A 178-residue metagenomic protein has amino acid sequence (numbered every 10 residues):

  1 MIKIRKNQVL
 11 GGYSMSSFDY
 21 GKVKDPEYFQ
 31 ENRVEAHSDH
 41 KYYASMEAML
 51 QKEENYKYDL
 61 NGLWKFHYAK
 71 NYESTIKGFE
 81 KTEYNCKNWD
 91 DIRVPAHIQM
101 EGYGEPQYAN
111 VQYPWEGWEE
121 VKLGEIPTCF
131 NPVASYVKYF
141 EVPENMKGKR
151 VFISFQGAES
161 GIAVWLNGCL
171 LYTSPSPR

Functional and structural regions predicted by a protein language model:
M1-K6: Short, positively charged and aromatic/hydrophobic N-terminal segments
L10-E35, Y42, M46-Q51, K65-A69 (+6 more regions): Accessory beta-strand-rich segments of carbohydrate-active enzymes
M46-E47, W115-L123: Short glycine/threonine/proline-enriched tight-turn/helix- or strand-capping micro-motif at secondary-structure
Y58-F66: Mature N-terminal segment immediately following signal peptide/propeptide cleavage in secreted/periplasmic
L60-N61, C86, Y136-V137: Hydrophobic residues on conserved beta-strands that form the core of alpha/beta folds
T75-C86: Short Gly/aromatic-enriched secondary-structure transition segments
W89: Carboxylate/His-rich catalytic cores and anion/metal-binding grooves
